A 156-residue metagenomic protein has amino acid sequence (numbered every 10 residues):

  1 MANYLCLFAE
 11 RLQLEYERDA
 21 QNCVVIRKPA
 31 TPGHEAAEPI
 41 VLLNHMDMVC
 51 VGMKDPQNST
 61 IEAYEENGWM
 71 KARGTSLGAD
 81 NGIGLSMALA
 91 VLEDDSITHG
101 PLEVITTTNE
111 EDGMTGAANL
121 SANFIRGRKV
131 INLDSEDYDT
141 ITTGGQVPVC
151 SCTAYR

Functional and structural regions predicted by a protein language model:
M1-E38: A non-catalytic alpha/beta surface segment that caps or lines the substrate-entry region of metallo-dependent hydrolase
Q21-V25, E111-G113, Y138: Short acidic loop-to-helix transition motifs that present clustered carboxylates
V25-R27, V130, C152: Conserved hydrophobic/aromatic beta-strand scaffold that supports enzyme active sites
T31, D47, Y138: Short, glycine-/Ser/Thr-/acidic-enriched flexible segments
H34-P101, T106, E110-D112, A117-R128: Active-site metal-coordination/substrate-binding segment of hydrolases, especially metallo-dependent peptidases
T106-T108, L133-S135, Y155: Short, structured patches in soluble enzyme cores that scaffold and shape functional sites
L120-G144: A glycine-rich helix N-cap at a beta->alpha junction
T142-Y155: TRNA-recognition modules of translation machinery and tRNA-sensing kinases, especially anticodon-binding
